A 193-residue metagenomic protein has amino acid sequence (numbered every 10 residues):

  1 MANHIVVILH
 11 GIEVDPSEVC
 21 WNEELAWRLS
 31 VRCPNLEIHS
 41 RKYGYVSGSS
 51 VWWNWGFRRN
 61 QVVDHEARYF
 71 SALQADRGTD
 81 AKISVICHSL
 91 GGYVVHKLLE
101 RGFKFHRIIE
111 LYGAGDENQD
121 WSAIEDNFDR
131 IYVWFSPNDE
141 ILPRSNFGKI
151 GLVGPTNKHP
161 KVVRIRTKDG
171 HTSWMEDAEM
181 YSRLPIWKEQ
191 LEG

Functional and structural regions predicted by a protein language model:
M1-H4: Proline/glycine-enriched tight loop/beta-turn segments at coil->beta junctions that connect or precede beta-strands
V6-V31, L36-N157: Serine-dependent carboxylesterase/thioesterase catalytic core of lipase-like alpha/beta-hydrolase/SGNH enzymes
W134-G193: C-terminal catalytic-base region of ester-bond hydrolases, centering on the histidine of the charge-relay
